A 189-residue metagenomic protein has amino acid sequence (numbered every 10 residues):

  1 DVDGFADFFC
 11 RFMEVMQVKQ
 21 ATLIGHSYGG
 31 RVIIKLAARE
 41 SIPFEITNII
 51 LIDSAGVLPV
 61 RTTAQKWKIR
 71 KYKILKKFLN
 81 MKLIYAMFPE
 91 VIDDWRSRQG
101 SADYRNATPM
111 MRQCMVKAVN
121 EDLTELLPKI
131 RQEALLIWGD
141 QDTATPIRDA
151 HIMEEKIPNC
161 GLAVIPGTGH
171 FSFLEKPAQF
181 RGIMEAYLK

Functional and structural regions predicted by a protein language model:
D1-I24, G182: Active-site loop/oxyanion-hole signature of alpha/beta-hydrolase fold enzymes
A21, G25-G30, G139: Conserved alpha/beta-hydrolase "nucleophile elbow" surrounding the catalytic nucleophile
R31-R39, F44-M81: Flexible "cap/lid" loop of the alpha/beta hydrolase fold
P59-T63, K77-Q132: Conserved alpha/beta-hydrolase catalytic His-Asp/Glu region
K129-I130, L136-W138, D142: Short beta-strand/loop motif that positions the catalytic acidic residue of the alpha/beta-hydrolase fold
T143-D149: Conserved alpha/beta-hydrolase "acid-adjacent" motif
E154-F171: Catalytic histidine neighborhood in serine/cysteine hydrolases with alpha/beta-hydrolase-type architecture
T168-R181: Catalytic histidine-centered segment of alpha/beta-hydrolase-like enzymes
